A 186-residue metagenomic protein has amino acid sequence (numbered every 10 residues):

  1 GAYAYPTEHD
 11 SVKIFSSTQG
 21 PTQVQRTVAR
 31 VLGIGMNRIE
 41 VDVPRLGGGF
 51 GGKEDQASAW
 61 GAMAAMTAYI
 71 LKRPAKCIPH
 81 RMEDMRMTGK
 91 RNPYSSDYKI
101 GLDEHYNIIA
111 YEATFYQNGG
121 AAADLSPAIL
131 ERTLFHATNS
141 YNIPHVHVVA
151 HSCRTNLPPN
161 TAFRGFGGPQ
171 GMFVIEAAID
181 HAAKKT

Functional and structural regions predicted by a protein language model:
G1-T186: Structural alpha/beta core scaffold segments of enzyme domains
